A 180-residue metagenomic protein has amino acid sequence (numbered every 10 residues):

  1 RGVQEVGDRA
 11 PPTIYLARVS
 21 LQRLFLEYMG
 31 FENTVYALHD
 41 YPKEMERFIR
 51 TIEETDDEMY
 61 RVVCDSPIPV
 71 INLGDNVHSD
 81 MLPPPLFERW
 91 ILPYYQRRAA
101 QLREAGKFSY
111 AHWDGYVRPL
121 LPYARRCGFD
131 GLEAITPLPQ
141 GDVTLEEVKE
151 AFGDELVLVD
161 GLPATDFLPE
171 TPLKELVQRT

Functional and structural regions predicted by a protein language model:
R1-T180: Active-site loop segments of alpha/beta catalytic cores
